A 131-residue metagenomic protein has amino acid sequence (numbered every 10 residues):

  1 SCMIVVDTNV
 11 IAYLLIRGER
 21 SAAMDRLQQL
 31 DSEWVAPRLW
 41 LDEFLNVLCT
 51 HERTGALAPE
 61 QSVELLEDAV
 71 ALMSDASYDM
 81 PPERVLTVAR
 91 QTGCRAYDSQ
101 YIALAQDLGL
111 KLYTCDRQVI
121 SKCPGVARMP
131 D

Functional and structural regions predicted by a protein language model:
S1-L39, H51-E60, Q118: Short, well-structured N-terminal submotif of metal-dependent ribonuclease cores
S1-M3, I102-D131: Acidic, PIN/NYN-like endoribonuclease modules and their adjacent C-terminal/linker elements
V10, I16-R20, W34, E64 (+2 more regions): Contiguous, function-dense segments enriched for cysteine-driven chemistry and partner/ligand-binding capacity
A12, L48, L86, A103-Q106 (+1 more regions): A cross-family signal for key residues in well-ordered alpha-helices that form functional helical elements
L41-L45, P82-E83, V119-I120: Alpha-helix N-cap/helix-start and coil->helix boundary motif
L45-M73, R84: Active-site-proximal, substrate-binding regions of enzyme catalytic domains and RNA-binding/basic surfaces
L72-C115: Active-site neighborhoods of divalent-metal-dependent phosphate/nucleic-acid chemistry enzymes
